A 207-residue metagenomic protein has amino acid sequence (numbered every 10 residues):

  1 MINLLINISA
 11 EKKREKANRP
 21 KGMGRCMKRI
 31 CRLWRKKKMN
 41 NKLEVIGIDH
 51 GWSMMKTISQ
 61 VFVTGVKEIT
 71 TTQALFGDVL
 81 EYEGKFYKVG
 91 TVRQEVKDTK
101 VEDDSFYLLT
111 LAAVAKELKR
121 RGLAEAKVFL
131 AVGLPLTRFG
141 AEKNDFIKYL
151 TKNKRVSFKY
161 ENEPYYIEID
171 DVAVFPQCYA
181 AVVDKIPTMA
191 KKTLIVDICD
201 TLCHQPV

Functional and structural regions predicted by a protein language model:
I2-I195: Nucleotide/phosphate-binding catalytic cleft detector across ATP-hydrolyzing and phosphate-transferring enzymes
K191-V207: Glycine-rich phosphate-binding loop of actin/hexokinase-like ATP-binding domains
